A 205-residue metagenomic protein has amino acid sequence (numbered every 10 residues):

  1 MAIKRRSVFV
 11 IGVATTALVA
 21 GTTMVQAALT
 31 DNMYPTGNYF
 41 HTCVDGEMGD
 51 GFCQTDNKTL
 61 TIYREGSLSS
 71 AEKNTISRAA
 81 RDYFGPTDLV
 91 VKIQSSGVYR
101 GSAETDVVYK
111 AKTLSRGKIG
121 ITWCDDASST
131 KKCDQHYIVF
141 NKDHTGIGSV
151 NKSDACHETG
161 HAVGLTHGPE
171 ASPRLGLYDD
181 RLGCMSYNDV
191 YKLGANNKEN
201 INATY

Functional and structural regions predicted by a protein language model:
M1-A27: Secretory targeting and sorting signals
Q26-Y205: Zinc-dependent metalloendopeptidases
